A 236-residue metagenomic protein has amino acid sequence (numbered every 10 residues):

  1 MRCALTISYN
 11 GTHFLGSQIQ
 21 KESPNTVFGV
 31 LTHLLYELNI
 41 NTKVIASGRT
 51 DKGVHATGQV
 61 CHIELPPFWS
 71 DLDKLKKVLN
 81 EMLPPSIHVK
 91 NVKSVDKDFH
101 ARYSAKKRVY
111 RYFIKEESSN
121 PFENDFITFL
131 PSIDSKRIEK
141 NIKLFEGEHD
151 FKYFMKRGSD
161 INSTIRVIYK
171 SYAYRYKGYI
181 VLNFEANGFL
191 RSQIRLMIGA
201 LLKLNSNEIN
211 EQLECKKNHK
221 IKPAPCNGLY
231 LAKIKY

Functional and structural regions predicted by a protein language model:
M1-Y236: Structured-RNA-binding interfaces characteristic of tRNA pseudouridine synthases
